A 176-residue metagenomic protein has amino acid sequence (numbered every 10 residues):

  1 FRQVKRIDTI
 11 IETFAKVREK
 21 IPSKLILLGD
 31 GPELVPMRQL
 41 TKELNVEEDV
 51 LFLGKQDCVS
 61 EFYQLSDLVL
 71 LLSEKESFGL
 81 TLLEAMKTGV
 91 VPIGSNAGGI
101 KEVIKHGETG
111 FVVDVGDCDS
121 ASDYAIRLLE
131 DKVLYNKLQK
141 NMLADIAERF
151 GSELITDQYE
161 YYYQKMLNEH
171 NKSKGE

Functional and structural regions predicted by a protein language model:
V4-F52, V133-L134: A conserved nucleotide-sugar
D49, S120, R127, L134-R149 (+2 more regions): A short, well-ordered alpha-helix in the C-terminal region of glycosyltransferases
K55, E74: Aromatic "clamp/platform" in nucleotide-sugar-dependent glycosyltransferases that forms part of the donor/acceptor
S60, D67, K87-G89: A short alpha->beta transition loop at the rim of the catalytic pocket in nucleotide-sugar-dependent
L71-L72, G94: Replace "UDP/GDP/ADP/TDP-sugars" with "nucleotide-sugars
G79-L82, I100: Short glycine/serine-rich donor-binding loops of glycosyltransferases
V91-G94, I104: Short hydrophobic beta-strand element within catalytic cores of glycosyltransferases and related nucleotide-activated
H106-G107, F111-C118, R127-K132: Conserved acidic donor-binding segment of nucleotide-sugar-dependent glycosyltransferases
